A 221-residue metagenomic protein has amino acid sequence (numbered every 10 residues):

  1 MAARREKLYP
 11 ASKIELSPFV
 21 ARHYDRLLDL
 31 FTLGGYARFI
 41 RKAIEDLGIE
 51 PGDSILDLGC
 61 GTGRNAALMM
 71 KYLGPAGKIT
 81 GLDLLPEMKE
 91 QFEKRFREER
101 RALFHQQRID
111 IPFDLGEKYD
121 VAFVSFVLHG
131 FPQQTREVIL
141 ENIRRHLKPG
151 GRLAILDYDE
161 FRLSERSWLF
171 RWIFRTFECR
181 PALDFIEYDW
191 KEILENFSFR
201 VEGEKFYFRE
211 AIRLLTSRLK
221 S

Functional and structural regions predicted by a protein language model:
A2-L47, R64, R171-F174: Conserved class I S-adenosyl-L-methionine
L8-A11, A154-F197, V201-Y207: C-terminal alpha-helical "lid/dimerization" subdomain adjacent to the S-adenosyl-L-methionine
E45-E50, Y72: Glycine-rich helix-loop-beta junction characteristic of Rossmann-like nucleotide cofactor-binding loops
G52, P75-A76, L147-R152: Short glycine-dipeptide loop
L56-L58, T62-I111: Class I SAM-dependent methyltransferase SAM/SAH-binding core
F113-A122: A short acidic, Gly/Pro-enriched loop at the edge of an enzyme's catalytic core that lines a small-molecule cofactor
V121-Q134: A short SAM/SAH-binding and catalytic strip from SAM-dependent methyltransferases
E137-P149: A short glycine-rich, Lys/Arg-flanked "PGG" loop and its adjoining helix->strand segment in the class I
